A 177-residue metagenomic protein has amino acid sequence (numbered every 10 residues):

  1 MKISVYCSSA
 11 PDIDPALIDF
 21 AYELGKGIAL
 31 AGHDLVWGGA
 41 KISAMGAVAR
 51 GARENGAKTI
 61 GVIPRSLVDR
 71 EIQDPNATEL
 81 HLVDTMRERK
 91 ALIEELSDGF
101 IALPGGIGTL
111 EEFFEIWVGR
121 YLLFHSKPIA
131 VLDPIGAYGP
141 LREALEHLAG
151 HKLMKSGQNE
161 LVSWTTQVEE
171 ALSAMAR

Functional and structural regions predicted by a protein language model:
M1-L96, P134-A176: A cross-family phosphate/adenosyl-ligand binding-site feature
R53, G119-K127, L153-M154: Arginine/glycine-rich "motif VI" loop of SF2 helicases in the C-terminal RecA-like domain
E88-L123, A130: Active-site/ligand-binding-proximal alpha/beta "capping" segment
L103-P104, P128-L132, N159-V162: Flexible, glycine/proline-enriched loop segments at strand-loop-helix junctions that form or flank small-ligand binding
